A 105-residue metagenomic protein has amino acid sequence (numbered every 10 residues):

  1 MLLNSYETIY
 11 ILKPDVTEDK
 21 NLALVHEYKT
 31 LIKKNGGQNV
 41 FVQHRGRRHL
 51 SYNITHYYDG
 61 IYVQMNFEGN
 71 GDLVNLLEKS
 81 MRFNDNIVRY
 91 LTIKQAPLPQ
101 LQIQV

Functional and structural regions predicted by a protein language model:
L2-V105: Structured, basic alpha/beta domains of bacterial-type, RNA-associated proteins
